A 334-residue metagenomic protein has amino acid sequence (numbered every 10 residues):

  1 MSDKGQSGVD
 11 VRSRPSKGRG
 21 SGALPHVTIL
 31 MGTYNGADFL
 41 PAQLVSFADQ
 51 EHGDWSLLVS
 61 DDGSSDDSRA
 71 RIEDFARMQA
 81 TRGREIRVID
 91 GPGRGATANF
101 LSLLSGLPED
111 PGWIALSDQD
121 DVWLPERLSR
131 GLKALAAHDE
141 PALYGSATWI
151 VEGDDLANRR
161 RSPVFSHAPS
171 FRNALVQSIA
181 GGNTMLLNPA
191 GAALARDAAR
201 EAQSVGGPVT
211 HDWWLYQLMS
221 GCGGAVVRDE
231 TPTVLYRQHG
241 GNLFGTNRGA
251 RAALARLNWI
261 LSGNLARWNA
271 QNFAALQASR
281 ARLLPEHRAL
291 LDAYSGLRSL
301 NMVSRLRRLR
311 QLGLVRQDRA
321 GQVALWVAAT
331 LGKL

Functional and structural regions predicted by a protein language model:
S2-R248, L261: Nucleotide-sugar donor-binding/catalytic module of glycosyltransferases that assemble extracellular/cell-envelope
D197-S204, W214, L235-L334: C-terminal subregions of glycosyltransferases and related glycan-biosynthesis enzymes
